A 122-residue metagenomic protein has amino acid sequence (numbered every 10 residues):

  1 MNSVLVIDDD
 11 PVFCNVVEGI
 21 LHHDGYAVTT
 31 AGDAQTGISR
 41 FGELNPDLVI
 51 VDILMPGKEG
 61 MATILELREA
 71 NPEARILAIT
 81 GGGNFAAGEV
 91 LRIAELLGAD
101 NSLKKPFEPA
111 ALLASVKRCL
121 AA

Functional and structural regions predicted by a protein language model:
I7-D8, A31, V49: Conserved sequence signature across two-component system core domains
P11-T29, L97: Two-component/phosphorelay signaling modules centered on CheY-like receiver
G32-T36, E59-A62: Acidic catalytic/metal-coordinating carboxylates
S39, M61-E73: Short amphipathic alpha-helix used as the core "switch/output" element in two-component signaling
D52: Active-site residues of response regulator receiver
M55: Receiver (REC) domain active-site loop signature in two-component systems and cognate sites in sensor histidine kinases
A62, G83-L103, A110, A114: Alpha4 helix (beta4-alpha4-beta5 surface) of REC/receiver domains from two-component response regulators
I79-G81: Hydrophobic/aromatic residues positioned on beta-strands within the core alpha/beta folds
